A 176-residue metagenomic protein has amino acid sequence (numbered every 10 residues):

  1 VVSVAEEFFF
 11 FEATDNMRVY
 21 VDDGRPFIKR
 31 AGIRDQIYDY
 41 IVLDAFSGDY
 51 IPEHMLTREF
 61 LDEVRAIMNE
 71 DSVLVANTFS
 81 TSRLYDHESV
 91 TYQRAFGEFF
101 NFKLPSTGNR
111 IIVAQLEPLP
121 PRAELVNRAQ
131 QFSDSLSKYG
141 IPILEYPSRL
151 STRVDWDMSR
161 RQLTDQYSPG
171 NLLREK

Functional and structural regions predicted by a protein language model:
V1-E70: The AdoMet/dcAdoMet-binding core of the Class I SAM-like
S3, P52, Y85, R122-L125: Generic domain-boundary/flexible-linker signal
E7, R34, S89, A114 (+1 more regions): Surface-exposed beta-strand edges and their flanking turn/coil or helix-capping segments
T14-N16, D71, F96-E98, K138-G140: A generic structural signal for alpha->beta connector loops
M17-R18, E53, A76, L104 (+1 more regions): Short linear functional motifs in flexible/disordered or boundary regions
M17-V21, S80, G108, Q130: Sparse recognition of residues in long alpha-helices and their boundaries
R58-A123: C-terminal substrate-binding/active-site "lid" region of AdoMet-derived donor-dependent transferases
E98-K176: Soluble small-group transferase modules, centered on the S-adenosyl donor enzyme superfamily
